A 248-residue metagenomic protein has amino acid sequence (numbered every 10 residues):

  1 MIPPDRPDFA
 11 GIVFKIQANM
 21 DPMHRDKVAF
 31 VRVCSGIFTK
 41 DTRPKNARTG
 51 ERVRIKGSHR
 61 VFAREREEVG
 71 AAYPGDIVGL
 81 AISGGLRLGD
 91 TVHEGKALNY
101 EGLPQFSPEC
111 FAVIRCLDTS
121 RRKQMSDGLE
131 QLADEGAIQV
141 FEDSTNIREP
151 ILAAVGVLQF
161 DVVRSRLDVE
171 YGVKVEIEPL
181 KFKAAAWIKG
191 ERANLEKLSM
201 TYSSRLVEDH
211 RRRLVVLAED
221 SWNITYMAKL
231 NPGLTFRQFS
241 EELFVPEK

Functional and structural regions predicted by a protein language model:
M1-K248: Structural and coupling elements of P-loop NTPases
